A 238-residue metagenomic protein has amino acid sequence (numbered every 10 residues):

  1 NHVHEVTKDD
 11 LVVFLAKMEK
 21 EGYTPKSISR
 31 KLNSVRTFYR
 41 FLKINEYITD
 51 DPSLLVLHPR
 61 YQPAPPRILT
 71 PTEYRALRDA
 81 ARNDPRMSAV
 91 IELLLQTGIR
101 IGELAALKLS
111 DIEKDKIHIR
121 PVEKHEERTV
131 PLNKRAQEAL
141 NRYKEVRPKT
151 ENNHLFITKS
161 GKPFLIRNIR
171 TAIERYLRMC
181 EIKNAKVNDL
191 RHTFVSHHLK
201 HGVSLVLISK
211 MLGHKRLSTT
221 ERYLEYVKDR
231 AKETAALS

Functional and structural regions predicted by a protein language model:
N1-P65, A80: N-terminal core-binding DNA-recognition domain of tyrosine recombinases/integrases
F14, N133-I182: Active-site/catalytic core of tyrosine-dependent DNA strand-transfer enzymes
I48, R60-P63, P71-I101: Basic, Lys/Arg- and aromatic-enriched nucleic-acid-binding interface segment
I68, P121-K124, L212, R216-L237: Catalytic-site neighborhood detector that most strongly recognizes the C-terminal catalytic loop/helix of tyrosine
E92, Q96, R175, R191-K215 (+1 more regions): C-terminal catalytic core of tyrosine-transesterase DNA break-rejoin enzymes
T97, I101-G102, A106-R142: Conserved tyrosine-mediated DNA breakage-rejoining catalytic core shared by Y-recombinases
I112-K114, L165, K183-N184, V203-R222 (+1 more regions): Short, polar N-cap/turn motifs at the start of nucleic acid-interacting alpha helices
V130-P131, R135-E138, R142, E225-S238: DNA/chromatin major-groove-contacting recognition/catalytic segments
